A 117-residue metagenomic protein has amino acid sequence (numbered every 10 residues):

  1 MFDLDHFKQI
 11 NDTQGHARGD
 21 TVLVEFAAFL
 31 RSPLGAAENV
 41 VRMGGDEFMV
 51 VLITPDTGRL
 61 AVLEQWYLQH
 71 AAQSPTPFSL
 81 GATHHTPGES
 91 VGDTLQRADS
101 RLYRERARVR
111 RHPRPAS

Functional and structural regions predicted by a protein language model:
D5-R31, V41-G45, M49-V50, A61 (+2 more regions): Conserved long alpha-helical elements within nucleotide-processing catalytic cores of c-di-GMP signaling and class III
H6, H16, H70, H84-H85 (+1 more regions): Histidine (H) residue identity feature
E25-G88: GGDEF/GGEEF active-site signature
A61-E64, L80-S117: Catalytic-core segments of nucleotide cyclases and related cyclic-nucleotide turnover enzymes
